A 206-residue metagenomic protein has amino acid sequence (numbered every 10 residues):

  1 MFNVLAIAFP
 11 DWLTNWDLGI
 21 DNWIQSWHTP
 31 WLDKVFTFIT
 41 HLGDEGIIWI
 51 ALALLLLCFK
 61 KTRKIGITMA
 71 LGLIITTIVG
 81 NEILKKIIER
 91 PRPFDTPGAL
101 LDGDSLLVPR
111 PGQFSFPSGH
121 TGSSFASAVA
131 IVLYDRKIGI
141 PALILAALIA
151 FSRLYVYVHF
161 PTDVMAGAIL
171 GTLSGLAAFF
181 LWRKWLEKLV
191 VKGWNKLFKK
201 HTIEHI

Functional and structural regions predicted by a protein language model:
M1-W49, N81-P111, N195-I206: N-terminal transmembrane-helix/juxtamembrane module of multi-pass inner/ER membrane proteins
W31-L32, K61-G66, Y134-P141: Membrane-helix interface segments
D44, F59-K60, I88-E89, Y157-F160: Short helix-capping/hinge motifs at transmembrane helix termini and TM-loop junctions
L52-G80: Interfacial segments of alpha-helical transmembrane regions
L55, I75, V79, I83-L84 (+2 more regions): Alpha-helical membrane-inserting segments
L71-K85, I140-R153: Small-polar-interrupted transmembrane alpha-helices in polytopic inner-membrane proteins
L101-I206: Membrane-embedded catalytic cores of phosphoryl/pyrophosphoryl-handling enzymes
